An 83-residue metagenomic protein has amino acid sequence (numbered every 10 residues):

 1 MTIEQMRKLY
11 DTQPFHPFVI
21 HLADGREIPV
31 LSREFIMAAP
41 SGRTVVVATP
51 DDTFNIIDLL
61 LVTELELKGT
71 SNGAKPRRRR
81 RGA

Functional and structural regions predicted by a protein language model:
M1-A83: Motif-centric detector for short Cys/His coordination patterns
